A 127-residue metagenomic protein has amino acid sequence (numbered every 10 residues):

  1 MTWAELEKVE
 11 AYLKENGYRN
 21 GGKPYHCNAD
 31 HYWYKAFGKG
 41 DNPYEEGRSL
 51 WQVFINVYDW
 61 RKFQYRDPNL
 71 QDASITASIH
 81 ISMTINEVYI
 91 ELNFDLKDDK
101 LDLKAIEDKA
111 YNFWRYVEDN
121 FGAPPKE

Functional and structural regions predicted by a protein language model:
M1-G47: Negatively charged, low-complexity tracts enriched in Asp/Glu with abundant Ser/Thr
E5, V9-E10, T84-E127: Ampiphathic alpha-helical segments that act as solvent-exposed interaction surfaces
Y18-N20, P24-Y25, I79, F94-L96 (+1 more regions): Assembly/interface hotspot detector across virion components, adhesins/toxins, and nucleic-acid enzymes
G22, D41, R66, G122-A123: Selective for proline/serine-rich intrinsically disordered segments in cytosolic/nuclear regulatory regions
Y25, Y44, N69, P125-K126: Generic low-complexity segments that are intrinsically disordered, proline-rich and/or Lys/Arg-biased
N42-A105: Intrinsically disordered, low-complexity regulatory segments enriched in Ser/Thr/Pro and charged residues
